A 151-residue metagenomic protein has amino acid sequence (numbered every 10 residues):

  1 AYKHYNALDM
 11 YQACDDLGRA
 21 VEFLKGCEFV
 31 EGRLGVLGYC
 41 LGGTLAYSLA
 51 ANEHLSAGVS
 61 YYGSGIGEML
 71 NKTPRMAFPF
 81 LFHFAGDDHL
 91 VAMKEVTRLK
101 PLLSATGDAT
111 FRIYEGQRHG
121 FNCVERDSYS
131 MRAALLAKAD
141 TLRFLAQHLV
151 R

Functional and structural regions predicted by a protein language model:
A1-R151: N-terminal cap/leader regions of alpha/beta-hydrolase-fold enzymes, predominantly small-molecule hydrolases
